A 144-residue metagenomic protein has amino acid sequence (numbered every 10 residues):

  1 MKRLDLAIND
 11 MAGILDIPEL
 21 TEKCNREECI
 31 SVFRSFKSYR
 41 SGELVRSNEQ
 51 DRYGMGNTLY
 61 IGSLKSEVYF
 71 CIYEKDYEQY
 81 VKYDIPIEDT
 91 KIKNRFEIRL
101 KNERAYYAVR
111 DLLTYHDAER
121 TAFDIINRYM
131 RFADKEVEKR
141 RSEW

Functional and structural regions predicted by a protein language model:
M1-W144: Structured, helix-rich domain cores that form ligand/interaction pockets
